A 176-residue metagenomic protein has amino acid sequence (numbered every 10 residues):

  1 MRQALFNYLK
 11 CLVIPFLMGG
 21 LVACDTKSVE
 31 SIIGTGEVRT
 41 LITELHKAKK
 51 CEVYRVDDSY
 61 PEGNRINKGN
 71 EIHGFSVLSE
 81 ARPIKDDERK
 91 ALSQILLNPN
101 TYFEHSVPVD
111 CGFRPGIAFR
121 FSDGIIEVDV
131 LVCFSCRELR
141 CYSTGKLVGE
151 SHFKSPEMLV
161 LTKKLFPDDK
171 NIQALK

Functional and structural regions predicted by a protein language model:
M1-N7: N-terminal secretory signal peptides that target proteins for export/translocation
L9-K10, K27: Intrinsic disorder/low-complexity detector
K10-G20: Bacterial N-terminal signal peptides
C24-K176: Function-determining sites in protein domains
